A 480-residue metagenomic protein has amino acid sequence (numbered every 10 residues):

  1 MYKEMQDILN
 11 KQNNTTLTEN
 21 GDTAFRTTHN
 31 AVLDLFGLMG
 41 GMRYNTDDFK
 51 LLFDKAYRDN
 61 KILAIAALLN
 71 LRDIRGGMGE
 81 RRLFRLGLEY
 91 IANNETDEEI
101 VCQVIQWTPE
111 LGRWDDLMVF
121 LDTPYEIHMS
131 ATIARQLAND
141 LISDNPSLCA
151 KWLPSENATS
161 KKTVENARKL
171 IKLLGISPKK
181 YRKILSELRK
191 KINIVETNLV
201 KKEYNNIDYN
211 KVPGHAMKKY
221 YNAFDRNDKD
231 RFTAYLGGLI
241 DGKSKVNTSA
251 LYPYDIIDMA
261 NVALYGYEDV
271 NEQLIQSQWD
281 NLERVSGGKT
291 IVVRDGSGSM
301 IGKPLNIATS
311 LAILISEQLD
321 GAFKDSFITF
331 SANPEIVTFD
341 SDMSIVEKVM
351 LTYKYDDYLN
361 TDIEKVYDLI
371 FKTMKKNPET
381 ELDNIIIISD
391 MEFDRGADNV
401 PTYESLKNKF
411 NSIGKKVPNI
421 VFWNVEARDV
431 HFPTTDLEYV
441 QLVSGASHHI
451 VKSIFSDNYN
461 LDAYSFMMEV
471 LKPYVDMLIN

Functional and structural regions predicted by a protein language model:
M1-I307, E317-N480: Long lumenal/extracellular ectodomains of secretory and single-pass membrane proteins
